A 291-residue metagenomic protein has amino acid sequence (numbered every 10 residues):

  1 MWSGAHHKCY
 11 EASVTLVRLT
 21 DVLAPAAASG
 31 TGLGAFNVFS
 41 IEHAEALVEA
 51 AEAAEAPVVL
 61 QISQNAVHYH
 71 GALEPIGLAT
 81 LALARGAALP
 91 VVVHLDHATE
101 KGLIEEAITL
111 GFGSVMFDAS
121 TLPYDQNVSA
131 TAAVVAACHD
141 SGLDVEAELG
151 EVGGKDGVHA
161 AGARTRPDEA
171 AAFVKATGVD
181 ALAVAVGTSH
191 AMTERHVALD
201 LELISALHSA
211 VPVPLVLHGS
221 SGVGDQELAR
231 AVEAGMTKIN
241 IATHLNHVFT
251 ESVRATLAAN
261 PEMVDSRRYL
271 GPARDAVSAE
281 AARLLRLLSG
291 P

Functional and structural regions predicted by a protein language model:
H6-H7: Intrinsic-disorder-associated, low-complexity terminal segments enriched in Asp/Asn/His/Tyr and depleted of Lys/Arg
Y10-G34, L81: N-terminal amphipathic alpha-helix/helix-capping segment at the start of soluble metabolic enzymes
L19-P25, I41-A66, L73-A88, A98-A210 (+3 more regions): Alpha/beta enzyme core
L33, V92, S114, D144 (+1 more regions): Hydrophobic "anchor" residues on beta-strands that sit immediately upstream of conserved functional sites
V38, V93-T99, V213-D225: Glycine-rich beta-to-alpha transition loops that act as phosphate-gripper elements at the mouths of alpha/beta enzyme
G187, H218-S221, I241: Glycine-rich beta-strand-to-loop/alpha-helix junction loops that act as flexible
G224-P291: C-terminal alpha-helical cap/extension of soluble enzyme domains
